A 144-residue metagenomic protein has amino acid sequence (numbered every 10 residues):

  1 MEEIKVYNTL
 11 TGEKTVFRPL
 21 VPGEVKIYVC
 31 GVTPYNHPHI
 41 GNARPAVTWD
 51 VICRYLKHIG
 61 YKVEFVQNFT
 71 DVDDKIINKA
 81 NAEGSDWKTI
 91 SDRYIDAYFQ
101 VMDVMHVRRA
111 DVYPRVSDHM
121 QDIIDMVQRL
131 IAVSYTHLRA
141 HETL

Functional and structural regions predicted by a protein language model:
M1-Y135: N-terminal Rossmann-like or analogous alpha/beta NTP/dinucleotide-binding catalytic cores that position adenine
H137-L144: Single conserved hydrophobic/aromatic residue that forms the stacking wall/gate of nucleotide- or nucleobase-binding
